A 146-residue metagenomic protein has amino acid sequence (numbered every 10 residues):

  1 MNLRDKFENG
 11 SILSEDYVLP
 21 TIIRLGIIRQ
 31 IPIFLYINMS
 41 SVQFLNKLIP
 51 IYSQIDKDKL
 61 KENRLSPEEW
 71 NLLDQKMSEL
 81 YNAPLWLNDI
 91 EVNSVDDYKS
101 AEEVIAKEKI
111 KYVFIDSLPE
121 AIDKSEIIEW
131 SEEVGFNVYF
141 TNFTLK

Functional and structural regions predicted by a protein language model:
L3-R4, I28-K109, I122: Cytosolic-facing regulatory segments adjacent to core modules
K6-I27: Glycine-rich P-loop/Walker A and Walker A-like loops and their local beta1-loop-alpha1 context in P-loop NTPases
S11, I33-Y36, W86, F114 (+1 more regions): Structured core elements
E15-V18, I37, S41, D123 (+1 more regions): Active-site-proximal structural scaffolding
L19-P20, K99, S125: Residue-level marker for well-ordered alpha-helical positions
I23, I27, E120-K146: Substrate-engagement module of ASCE P-loop NTPases
V95-V113, E129-N137, K146: C-terminal regions of RecA-like/P-loop NTPase motor modules
D116-L118: Walker B catalytic acidic pair
